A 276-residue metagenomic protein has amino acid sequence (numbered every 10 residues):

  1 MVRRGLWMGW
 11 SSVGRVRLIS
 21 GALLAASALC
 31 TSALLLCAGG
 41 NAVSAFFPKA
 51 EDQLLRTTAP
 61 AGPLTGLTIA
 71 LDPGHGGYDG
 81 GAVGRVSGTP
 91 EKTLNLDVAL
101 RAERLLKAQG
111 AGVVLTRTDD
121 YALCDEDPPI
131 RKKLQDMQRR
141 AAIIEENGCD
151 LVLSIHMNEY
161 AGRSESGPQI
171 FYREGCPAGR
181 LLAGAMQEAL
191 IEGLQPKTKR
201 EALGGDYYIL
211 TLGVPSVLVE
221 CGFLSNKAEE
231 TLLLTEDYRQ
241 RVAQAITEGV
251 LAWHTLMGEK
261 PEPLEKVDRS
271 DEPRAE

Functional and structural regions predicted by a protein language model:
M1-E276: Catalytic-site microenvironment of enzymes that process N-acetyl-hexosamine-containing cell-wall polysaccharides
